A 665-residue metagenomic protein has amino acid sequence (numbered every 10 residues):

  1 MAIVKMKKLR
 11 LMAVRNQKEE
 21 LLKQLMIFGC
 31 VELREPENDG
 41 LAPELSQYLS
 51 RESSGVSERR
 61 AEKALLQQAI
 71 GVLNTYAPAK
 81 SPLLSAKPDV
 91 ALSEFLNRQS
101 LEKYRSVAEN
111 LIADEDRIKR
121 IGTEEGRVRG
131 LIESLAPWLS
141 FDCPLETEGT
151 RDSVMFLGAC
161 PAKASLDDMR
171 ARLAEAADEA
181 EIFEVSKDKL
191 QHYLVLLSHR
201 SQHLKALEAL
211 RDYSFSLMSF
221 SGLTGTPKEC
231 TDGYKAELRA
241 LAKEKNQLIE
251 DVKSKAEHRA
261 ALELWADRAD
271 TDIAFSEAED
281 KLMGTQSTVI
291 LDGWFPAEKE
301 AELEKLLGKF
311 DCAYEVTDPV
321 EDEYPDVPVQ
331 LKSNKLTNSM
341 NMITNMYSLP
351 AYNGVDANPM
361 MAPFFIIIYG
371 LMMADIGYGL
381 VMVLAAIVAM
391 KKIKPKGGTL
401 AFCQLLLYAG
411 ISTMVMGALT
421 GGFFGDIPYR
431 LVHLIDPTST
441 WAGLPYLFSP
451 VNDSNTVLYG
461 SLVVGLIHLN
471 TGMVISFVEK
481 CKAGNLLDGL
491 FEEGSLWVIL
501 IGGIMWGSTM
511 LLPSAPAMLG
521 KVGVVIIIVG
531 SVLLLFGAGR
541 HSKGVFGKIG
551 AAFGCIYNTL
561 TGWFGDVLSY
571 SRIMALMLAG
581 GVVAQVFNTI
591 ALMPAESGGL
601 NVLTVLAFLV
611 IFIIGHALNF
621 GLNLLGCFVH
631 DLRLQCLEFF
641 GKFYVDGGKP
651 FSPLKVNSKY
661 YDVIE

Functional and structural regions predicted by a protein language model:
M1-M361, A389, K396-T399, C403: Long, charged N-terminal accessory/stalk domains
A2-K8, E19-L22, M26-L33, E300-E665: Conserved, carboxylate-rich catalytic/transport cores that coordinate ions
